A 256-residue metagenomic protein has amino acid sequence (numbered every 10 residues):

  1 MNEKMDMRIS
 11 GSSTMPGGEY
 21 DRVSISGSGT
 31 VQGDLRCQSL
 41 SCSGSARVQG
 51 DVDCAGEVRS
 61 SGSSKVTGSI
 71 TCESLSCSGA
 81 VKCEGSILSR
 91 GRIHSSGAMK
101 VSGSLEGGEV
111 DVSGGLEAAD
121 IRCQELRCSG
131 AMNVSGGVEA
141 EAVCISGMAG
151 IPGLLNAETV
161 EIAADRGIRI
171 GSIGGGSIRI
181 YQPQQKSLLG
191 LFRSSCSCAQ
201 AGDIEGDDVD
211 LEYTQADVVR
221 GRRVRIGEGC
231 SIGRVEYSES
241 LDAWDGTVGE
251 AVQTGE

Functional and structural regions predicted by a protein language model:
M1-E256: Extended beta-solenoid/beta-helix repeat architectures
